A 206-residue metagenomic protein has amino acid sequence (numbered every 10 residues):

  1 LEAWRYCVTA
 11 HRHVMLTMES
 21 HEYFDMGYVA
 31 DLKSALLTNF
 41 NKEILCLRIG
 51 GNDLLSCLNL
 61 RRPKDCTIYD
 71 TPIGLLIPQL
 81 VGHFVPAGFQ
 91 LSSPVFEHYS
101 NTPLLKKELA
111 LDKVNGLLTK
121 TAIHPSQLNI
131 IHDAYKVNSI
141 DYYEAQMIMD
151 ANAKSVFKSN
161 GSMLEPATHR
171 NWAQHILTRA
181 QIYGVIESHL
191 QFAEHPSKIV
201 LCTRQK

Functional and structural regions predicted by a protein language model:
L1-K206: Expand to "…catalyze enediolate/carbanion chemistry for C-C bond making/breaking, isomerization, decarboxylation
